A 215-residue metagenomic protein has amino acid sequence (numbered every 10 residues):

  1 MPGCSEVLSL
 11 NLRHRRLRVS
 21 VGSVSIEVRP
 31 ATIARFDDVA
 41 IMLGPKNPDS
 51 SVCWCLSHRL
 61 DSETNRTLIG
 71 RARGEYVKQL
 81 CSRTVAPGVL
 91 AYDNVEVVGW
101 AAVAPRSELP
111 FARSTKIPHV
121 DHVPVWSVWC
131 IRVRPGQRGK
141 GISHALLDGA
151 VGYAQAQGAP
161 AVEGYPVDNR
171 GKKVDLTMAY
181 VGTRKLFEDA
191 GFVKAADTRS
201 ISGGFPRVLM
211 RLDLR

Functional and structural regions predicted by a protein language model:
L10-L60: Conserved N-terminal entry element of GNAT/NAT acetyltransferase domains
C53-G88, D197: Active-site rim helix/loop that mediates acceptor-substrate recognition in acyltransferases
Q79-R83, Y92, E96-R138, V174-V181: Conserved acyl-donor/pantetheine-binding loop and adjacent beta-alpha core of acyl/acetyltransferases and related
V133, G139-A156: Conserved acetyl-CoA-binding loop-helix of GNAT-fold acetyltransferases
A154-M178: Conserved GNAT acetyl-CoA-binding A-motif
T177-A190, A196-R215: C-terminal "cap" of GNAT-fold acetyltransferases
